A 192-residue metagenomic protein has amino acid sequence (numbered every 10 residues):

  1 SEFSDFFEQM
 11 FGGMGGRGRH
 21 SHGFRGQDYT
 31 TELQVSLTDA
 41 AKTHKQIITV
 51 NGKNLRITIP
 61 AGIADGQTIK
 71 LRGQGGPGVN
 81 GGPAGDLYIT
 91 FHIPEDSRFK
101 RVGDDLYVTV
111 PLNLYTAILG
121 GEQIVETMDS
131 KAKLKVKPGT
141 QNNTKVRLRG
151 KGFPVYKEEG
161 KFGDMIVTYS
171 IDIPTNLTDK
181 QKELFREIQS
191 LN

Functional and structural regions predicted by a protein language model:
S1-N192: Non-catalytic interaction modules of co-chaperones and other macromolecular assembly/maintenance factors
